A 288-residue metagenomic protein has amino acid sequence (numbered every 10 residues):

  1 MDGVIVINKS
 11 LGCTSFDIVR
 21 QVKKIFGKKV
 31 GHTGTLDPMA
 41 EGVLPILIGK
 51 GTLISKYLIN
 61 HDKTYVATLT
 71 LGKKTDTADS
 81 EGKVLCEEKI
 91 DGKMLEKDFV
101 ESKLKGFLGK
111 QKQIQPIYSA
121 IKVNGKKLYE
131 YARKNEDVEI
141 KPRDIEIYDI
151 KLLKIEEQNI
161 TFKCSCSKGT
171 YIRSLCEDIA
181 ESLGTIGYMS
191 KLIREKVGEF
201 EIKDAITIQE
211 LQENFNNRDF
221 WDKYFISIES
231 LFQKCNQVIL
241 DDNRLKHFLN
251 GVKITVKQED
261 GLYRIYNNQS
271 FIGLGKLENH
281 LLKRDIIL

Functional and structural regions predicted by a protein language model:
M1-V43, H61, K97-F99, S182 (+1 more regions): Accessory RNA 3′-end/elbow-binding domains used by RNA modification enzymes
I46: Phosphate-centric recognition/catalysis
G49-T52, K73-K74: Short, charged/polar surface micro-motifs in flexible loops or helix N-caps
S55-L71, V138-L152: Structural signature of FAD isoalloxazine-binding scaffolds in flavoprotein oxidoreductases
Y57-Q115: Acidic, low-complexity central loop/insert segments
L69-L71, R133, K151-K154, C164-K168: Short, structured patches in soluble enzyme cores that scaffold and shape functional sites
Y118-S119, V123-P142, I147-Y148: Extended alpha-helical targeting/anchoring segments, especially N-terminal organellar/secretory targeting helices
K127, N159-I202: Pseudouridine synthase
